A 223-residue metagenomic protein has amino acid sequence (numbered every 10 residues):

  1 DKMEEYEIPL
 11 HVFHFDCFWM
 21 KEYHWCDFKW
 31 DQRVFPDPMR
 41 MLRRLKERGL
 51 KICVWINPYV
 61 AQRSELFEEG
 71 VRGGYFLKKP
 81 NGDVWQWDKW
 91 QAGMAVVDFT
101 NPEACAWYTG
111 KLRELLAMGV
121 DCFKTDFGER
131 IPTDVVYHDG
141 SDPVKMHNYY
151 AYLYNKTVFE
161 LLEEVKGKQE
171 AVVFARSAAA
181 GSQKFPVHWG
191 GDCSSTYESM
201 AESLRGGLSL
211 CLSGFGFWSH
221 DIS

Functional and structural regions predicted by a protein language model:
D1-S223: Catalytic-domain carbohydrate-binding cleft regions of carbohydrate-active enzymes
